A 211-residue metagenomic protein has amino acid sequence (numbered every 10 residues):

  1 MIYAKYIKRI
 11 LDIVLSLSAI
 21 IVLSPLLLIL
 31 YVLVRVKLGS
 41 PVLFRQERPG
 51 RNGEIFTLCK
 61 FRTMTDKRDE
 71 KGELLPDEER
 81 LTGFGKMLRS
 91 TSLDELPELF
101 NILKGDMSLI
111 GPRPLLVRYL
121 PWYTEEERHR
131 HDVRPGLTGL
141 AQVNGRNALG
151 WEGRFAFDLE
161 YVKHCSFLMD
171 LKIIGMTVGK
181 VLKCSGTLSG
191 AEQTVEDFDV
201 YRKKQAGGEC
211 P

Functional and structural regions predicted by a protein language model:
M1-D66, I173-P211: A hydrophobic, helix-centered structural microdomain
I2-Y6, P76, R80, E95 (+1 more regions): Juxtamembrane loop-helix boundary motifs flanking transmembrane segments in multi-pass membrane proteins
S16, F44, T82-K86, R118 (+1 more regions): Positions in alpha-helical segments
P41, P49, F100-P211: Hydrophobic structural segments characteristic of membrane proteins
F44-R80, T138-A156: Short, glycine-rich, amphipathic interfacial segments at transmembrane boundaries or analogous
L74, L93, S108-P112: Helix-adjacent hinge/juxtasegments
F84-T91, L159-K163: Short, well-ordered beta-strand elements within core beta-sheets of diverse protein domains
K86-D106: Short, conserved beta-strand/loop elements in beta-sheet-dominated catalytic cores that frequently flank divalent-metal
